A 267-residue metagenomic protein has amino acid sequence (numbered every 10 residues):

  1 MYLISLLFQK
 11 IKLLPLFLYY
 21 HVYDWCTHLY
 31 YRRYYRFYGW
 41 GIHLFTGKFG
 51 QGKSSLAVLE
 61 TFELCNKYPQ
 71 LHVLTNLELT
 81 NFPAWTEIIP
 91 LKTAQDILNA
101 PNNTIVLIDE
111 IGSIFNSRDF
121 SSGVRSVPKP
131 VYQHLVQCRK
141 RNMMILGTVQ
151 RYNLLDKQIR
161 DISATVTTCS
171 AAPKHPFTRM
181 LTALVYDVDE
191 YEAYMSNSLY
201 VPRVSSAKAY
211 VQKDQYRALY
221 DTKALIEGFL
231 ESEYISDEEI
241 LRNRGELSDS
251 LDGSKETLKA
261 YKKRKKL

Functional and structural regions predicted by a protein language model:
Y2-Y34: N-terminal pre-Walker A segment at the start of P-loop NTPase domains
Y31-W40, K67: Phosphate-binding P-loop
H43-G47: Hydrophobic anchor at the beta1->P-loop junction of P-loop NTPases
K53-S54: Conserved lysine of the Walker
Q70, N102-I105, R141-G147: Loop/turn-to-beta-strand initiation segments
S113-L199: Replace "adjacent to P-loop NTPase cores in ATP/GTP-dependent enzymes" with "adjacent to NTP-binding cores
T178-L267: Conserved P-loop NTPase motor module
